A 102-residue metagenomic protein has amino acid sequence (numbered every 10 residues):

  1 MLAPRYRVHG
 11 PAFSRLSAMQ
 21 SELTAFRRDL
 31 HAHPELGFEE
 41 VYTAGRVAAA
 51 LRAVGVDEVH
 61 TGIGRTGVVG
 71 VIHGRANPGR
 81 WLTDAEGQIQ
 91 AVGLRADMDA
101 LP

Functional and structural regions predicted by a protein language model:
L2-P102: Acidic/His- and Gly-rich active-site-bordering loop/insert found across diverse amide/peptide-bond hydrolases
